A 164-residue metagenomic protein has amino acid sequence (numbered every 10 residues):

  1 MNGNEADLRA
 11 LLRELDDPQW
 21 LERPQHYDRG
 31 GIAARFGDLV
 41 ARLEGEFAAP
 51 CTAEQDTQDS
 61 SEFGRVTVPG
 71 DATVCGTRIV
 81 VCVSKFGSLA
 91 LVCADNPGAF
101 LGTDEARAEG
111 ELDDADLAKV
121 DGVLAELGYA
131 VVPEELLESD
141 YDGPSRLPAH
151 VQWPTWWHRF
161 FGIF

Functional and structural regions predicted by a protein language model:
M1, E111-F164: Acidic, proline/glycine-rich low-complexity IDRs
M1-N4, D38, R42, D56-Q58 (+2 more regions): Charge-dense, helix-prone N-terminal extensions
M1-R23: N-terminal, Lys/Arg- and Ser/Thr-rich interaction peptides
N2, H26-G30, R107, E111: Generic amphipathic alpha-helical segments used as scaffolds and interaction surfaces in large, multi-domain proteins
E14-L21, E46, E126, A130 (+1 more regions): Surface-exposed polar/charged interaction patches
E22-G37: A short, highly charged nucleic-acid-interacting micro-segment common to nuclease and nuclease-linked defense proteins
F36-L91: Amphipathic, interaction-prone secondary-structure segments
A72-L137: Intrinsically disordered, low-complexity regulatory segments enriched in Ser/Thr/Pro and charged residues
